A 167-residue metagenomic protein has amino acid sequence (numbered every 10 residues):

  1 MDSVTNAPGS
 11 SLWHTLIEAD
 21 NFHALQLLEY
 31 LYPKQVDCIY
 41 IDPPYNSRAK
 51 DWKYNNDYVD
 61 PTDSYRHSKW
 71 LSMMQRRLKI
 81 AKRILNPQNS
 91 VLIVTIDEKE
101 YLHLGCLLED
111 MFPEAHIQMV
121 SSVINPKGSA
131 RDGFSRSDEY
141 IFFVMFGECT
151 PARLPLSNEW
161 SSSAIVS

Functional and structural regions predicted by a protein language model:
M1-Y40, R48-R66, R76, Q88: DnaQ-like (DEDDh/DEDDy) 3′-5′ exonuclease domain used for proofreading and 3′-end trimming on nucleic acids
W13-T15, Q35-Y40, N89-I93, Y101 (+3 more regions): Beta-sheet entry/capping signal
L28, R48-N55, L104-C106, R131 (+1 more regions): Short, solvent-exposed loop/turn and secondary-structure capping segments
Y30-P33, C106-E114, S135-R136: Short, surface-exposed basic-aromatic patches at helix termini and helix-loop junctions that form
T62, V123-A130: Short beta-alpha connecting loops at secondary-structure transitions that line or flank enzyme active sites
H67-V120: Conserved Class I SAM-dependent methyltransferase catalytic core
G128-S167: Flexible, glycine-/basic-rich loop-and-beta segments that form/coincide with the SAM-dependent methyltransferase
